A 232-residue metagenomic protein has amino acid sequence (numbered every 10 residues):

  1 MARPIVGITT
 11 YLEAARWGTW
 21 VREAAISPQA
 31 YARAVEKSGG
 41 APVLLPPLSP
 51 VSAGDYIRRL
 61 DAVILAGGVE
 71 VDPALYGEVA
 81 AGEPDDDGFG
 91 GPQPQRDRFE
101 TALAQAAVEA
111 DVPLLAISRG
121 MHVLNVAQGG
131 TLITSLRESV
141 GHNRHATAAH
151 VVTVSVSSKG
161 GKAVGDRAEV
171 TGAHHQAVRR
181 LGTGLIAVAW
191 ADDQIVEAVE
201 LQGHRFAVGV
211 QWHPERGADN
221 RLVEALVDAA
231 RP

Functional and structural regions predicted by a protein language model:
M1-L115, N125-Q128, I133, R137-A149 (+6 more regions): N-terminal beta1-alpha1 cap of cysteine-dependent amidohydrolase-like domains
S118: Conserved G/P- and acidic residue-centered "switch" motifs that form tight phosphate/ATP-binding loops in soluble
M121: The feature captures the ABC ATPase H-loop/switch
V208-W212: Active-site-proximal beta-strand elements of phosphoester/diester hydrolases
